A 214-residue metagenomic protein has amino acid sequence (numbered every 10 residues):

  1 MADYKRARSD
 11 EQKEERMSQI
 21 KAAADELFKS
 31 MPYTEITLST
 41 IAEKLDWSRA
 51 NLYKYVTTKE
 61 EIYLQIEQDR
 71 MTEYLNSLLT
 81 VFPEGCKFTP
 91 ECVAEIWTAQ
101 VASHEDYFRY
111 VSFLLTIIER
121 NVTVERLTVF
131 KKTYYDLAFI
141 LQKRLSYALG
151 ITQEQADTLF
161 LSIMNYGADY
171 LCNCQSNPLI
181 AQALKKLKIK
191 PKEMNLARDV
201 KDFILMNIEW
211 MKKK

Functional and structural regions predicted by a protein language model:
M1-M31, S39-T40, K44, G85: Basic, helix-initiating cap at the start of DNA-binding domains
Q19, L27, T34-E61, Q65: Helix-turn-helix
Q65, T80-Y107, L159-I163: Hydrophobic alpha-helical connector segments
Q68-L75: Short, basic, alpha-helical segments at the C-terminal edge of helix-turn-helix-like DNA-binding modules
S103-E125, P178-Q182: Amphipathic alpha-helical segments used for helix-helix packing
T116-Y147: A contiguous binding-surface segment within folded domains or other stable secondary-structure elements
F139-K143, Y147, I151, D169-K214: C-terminal peripheral helix-coil segments that are non-catalytic and often amphipathic
Y147-M164: All-alpha amphipathic helical-bundle segments outside canonical DNA-binding/catalytic cores that form hydrophobic
